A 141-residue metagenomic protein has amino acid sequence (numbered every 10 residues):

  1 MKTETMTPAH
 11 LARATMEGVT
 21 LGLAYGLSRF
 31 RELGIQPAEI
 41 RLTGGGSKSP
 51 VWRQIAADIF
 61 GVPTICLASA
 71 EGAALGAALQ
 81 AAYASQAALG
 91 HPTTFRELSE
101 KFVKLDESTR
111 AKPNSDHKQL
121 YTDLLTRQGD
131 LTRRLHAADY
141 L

Functional and structural regions predicted by a protein language model:
M1-L141: Glycine/Thr-rich phosphate-binding loops that ligate phosphate moieties of nucleotide and other phosphorylated ligands
